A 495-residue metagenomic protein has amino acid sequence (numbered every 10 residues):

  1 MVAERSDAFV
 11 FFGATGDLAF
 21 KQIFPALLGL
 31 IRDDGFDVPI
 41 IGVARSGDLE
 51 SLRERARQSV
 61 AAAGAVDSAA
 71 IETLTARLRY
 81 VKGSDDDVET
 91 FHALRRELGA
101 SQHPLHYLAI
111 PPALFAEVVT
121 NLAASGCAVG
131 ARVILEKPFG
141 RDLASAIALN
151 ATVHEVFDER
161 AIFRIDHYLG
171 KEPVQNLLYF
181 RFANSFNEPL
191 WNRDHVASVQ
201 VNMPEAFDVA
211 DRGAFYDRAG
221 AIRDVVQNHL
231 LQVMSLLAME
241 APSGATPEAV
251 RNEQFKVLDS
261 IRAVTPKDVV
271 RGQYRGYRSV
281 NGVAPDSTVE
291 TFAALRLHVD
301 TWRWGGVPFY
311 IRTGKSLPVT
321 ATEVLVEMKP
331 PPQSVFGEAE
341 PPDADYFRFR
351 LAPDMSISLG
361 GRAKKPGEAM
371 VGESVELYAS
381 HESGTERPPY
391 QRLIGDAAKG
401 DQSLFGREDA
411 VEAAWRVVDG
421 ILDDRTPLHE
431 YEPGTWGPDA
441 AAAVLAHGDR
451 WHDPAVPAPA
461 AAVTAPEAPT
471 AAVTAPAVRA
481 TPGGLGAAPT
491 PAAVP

Functional and structural regions predicted by a protein language model:
M1-I134, F139-E467, V478-P495: Secretory/organelle targeting and membrane-embedding segments
A471-A472, A477: Polar/charged low-complexity regions in secreted precursors and cytosolic/nuclear IDRs
